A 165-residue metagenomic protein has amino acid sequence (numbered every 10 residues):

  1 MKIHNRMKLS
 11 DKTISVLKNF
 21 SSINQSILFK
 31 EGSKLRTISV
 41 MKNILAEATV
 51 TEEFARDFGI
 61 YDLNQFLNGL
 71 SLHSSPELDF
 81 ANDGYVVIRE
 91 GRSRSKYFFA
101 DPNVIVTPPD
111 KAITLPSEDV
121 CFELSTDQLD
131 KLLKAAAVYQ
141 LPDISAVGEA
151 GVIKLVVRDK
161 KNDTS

Functional and structural regions predicted by a protein language model:
M1-F99, E118-S165: DNA polymerase processivity clamps
P102-F122: Long, charge-dense
